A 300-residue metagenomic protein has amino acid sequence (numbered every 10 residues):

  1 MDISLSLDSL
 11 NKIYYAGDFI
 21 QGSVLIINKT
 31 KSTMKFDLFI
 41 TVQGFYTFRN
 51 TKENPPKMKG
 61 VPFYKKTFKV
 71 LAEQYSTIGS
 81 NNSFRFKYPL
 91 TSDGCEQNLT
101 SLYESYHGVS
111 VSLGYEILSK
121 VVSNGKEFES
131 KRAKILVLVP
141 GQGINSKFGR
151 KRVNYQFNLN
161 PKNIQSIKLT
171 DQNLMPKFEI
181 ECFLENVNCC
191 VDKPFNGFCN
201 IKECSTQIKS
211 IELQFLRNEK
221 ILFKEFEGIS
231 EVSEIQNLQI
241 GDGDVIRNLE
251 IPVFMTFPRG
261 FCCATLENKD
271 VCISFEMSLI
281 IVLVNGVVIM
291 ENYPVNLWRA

Functional and structural regions predicted by a protein language model:
M1-A300: C-terminal beta-sandwich interaction modules and adjacent acidic, Ser/Thr/Pro/Gly-rich low-complexity tails used
